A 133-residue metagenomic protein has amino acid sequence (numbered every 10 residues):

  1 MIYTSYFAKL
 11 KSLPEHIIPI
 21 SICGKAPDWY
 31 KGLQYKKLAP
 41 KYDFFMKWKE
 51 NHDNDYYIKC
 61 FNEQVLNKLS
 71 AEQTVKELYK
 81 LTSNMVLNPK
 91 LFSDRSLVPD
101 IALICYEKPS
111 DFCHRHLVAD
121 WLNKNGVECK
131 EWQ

Functional and structural regions predicted by a protein language model:
M1-Q133: Residues lining hydrophobic/aromatic ligand-binding pockets adjacent to catalytic sites
